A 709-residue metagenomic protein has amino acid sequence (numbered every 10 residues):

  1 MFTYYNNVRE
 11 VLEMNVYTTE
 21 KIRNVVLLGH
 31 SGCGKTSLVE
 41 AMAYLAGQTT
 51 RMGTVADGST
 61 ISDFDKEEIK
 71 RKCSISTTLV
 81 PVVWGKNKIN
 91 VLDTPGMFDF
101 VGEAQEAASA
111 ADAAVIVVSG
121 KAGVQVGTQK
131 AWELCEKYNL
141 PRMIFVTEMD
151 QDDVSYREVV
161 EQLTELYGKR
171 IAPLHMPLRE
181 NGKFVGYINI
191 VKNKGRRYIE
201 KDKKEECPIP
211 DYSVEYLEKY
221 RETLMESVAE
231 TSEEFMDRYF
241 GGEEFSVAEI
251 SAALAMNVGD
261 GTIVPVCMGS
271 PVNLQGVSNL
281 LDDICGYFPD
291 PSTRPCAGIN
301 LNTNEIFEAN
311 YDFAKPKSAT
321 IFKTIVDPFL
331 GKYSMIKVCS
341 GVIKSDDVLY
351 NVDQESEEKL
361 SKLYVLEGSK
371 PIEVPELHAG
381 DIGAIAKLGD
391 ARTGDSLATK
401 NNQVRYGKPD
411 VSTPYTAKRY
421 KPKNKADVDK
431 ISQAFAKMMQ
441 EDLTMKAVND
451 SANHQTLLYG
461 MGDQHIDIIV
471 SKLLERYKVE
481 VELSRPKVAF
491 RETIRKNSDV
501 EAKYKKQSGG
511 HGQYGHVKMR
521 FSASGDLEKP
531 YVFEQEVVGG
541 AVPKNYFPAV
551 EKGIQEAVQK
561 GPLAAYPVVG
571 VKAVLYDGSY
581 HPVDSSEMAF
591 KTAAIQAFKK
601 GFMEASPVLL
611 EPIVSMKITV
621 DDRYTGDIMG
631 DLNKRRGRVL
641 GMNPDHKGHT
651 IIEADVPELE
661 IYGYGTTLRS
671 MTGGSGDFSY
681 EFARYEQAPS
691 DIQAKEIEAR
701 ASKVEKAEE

Functional and structural regions predicted by a protein language model:
F2-E709: Structural and coupling elements of P-loop NTPases
